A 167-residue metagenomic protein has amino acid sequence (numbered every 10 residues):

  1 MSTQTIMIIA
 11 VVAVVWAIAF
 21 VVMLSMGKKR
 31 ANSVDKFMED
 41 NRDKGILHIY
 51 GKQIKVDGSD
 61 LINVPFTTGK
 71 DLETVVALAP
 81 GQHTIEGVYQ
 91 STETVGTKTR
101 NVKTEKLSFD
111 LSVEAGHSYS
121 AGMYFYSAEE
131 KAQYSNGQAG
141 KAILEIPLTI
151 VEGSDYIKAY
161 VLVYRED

Functional and structural regions predicted by a protein language model:
M1-A77, V88-D167: Short loop/turn and low-complexity linker motifs enriched in small/turn-promoting residues
G81-I85: A short tyrosine-centered beta-strand micro-motif
